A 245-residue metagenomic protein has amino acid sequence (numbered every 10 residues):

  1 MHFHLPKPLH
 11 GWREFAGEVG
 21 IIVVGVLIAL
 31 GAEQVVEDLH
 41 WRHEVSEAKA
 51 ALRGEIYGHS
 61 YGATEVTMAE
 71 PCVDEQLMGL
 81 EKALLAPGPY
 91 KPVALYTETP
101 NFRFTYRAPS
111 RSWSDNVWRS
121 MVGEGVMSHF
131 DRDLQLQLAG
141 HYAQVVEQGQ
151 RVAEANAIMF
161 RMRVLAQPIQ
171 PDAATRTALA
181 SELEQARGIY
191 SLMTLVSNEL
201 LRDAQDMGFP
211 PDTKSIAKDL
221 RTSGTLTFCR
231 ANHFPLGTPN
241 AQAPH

Functional and structural regions predicted by a protein language model:
M1-R13, Q34-H245: Long, hydrophobic alpha-helical segments that serve as membrane-spanning/inserting helices
E18-A32: Hydrophobic membrane-insertion alpha-helices, especially the h-region of bacterial N-terminal signal peptides
